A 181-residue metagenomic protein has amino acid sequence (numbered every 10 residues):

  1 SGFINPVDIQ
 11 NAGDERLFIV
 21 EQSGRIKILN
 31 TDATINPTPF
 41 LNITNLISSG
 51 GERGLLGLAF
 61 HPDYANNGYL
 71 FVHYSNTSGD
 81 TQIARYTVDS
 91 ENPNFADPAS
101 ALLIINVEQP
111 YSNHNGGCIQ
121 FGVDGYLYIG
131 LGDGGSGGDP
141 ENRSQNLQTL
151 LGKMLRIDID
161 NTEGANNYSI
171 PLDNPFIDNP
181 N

Functional and structural regions predicted by a protein language model:
S1-G138: Acidic, Gly/Ser/Thr-rich repeat motifs that build Ca2+-stabilized beta-propeller blades
Q22, D124-G125, G132-D133, L150-L151 (+3 more regions): A fold-level detector for beta-propeller and closely related beta-sheet-rich head/sensor domains
N66-H73, G164-D173: Surface-exposed patches in mature extracellular/periplasmic domains of secreted proteins
F71, E141, F176-D178: Surface-exposed intrinsically disordered loops and tails
I83-N92, N142-D160: Beta-propeller blade signature
V107, H114, N166-N181: Short, surface-exposed recognition loops and adjoining beta-strand edges that mediate ligand/DNA contacts, enriched
G137-Q145, N181: Short helix/strand-bridging catalytic loops that position acidic/His residues to coordinate divalent metals and engage
